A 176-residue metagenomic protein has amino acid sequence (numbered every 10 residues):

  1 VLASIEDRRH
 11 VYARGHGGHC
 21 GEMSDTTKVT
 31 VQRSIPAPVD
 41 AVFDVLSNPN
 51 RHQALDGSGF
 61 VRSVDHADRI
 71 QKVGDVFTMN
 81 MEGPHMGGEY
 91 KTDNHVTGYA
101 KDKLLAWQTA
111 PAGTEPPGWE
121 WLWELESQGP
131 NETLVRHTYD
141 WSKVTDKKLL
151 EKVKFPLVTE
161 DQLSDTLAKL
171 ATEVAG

Functional and structural regions predicted by a protein language model:
V1-R8: Extreme N-terminal basic, low-complexity initiation segments that serve as generic localization/processing leaders
V11-A13, G17: Short hydrophobic alpha-helical segments enriched in small aliphatic residues
H19-D68: Hydrophobic ligand-binding cavity/cleft-lining segments
K28-T30, E89-D93, P116-L122: Short, surface-exposed coil-to-beta transition loops
I35-A37, H85, W141-T145: Beta-strand elements of well-folded, non-transmembrane domains
P38, K101-D102, Q128-E132: Short strand-connecting beta-turns/loops that link adjacent beta-strands
S63-P111, L134, A168-G176: Glycine-rich portal/gate segments that line the openings of hydrophobic small-molecule binding cavities
Q108-D165: Beta-strand/loop substructures that line and gate deep hydrophobic ligand-binding cavities in soluble
